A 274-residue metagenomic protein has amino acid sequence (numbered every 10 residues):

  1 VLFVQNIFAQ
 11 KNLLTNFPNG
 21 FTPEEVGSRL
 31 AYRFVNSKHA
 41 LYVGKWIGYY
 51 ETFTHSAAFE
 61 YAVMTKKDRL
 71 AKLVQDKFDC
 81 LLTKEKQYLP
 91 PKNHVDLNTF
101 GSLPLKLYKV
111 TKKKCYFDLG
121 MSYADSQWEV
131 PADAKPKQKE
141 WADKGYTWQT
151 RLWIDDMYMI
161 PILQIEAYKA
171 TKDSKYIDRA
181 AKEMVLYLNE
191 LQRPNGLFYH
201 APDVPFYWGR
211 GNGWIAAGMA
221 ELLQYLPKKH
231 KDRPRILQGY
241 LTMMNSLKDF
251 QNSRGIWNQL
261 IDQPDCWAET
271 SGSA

Functional and structural regions predicted by a protein language model:
V1-K11: Bacterial Sec-dependent N-terminal signal peptides
K11-N19, P23-K38, V43-I47, E51-T111: Helix-coil boundary/capping segments in enzymes
F21-L41, R69-P90, D118-K139, S174-L197 (+1 more regions): Long, well-ordered core segments of solenoidal/helical folds
I47-V63, K92-K109, L152-K169, W208-Q224 (+1 more regions): Well-ordered alpha-helical segments within folded domains of soluble proteins
T65, A167-D178, L222-P234: Inter-helical turn/loop segments and adjacent helix faces that build the functional surface of alpha-helical bundle
P90, N98-M157: Extracytoplasmic mature domains of secreted/periplasmic and thylakoid-lumen proteins
E140-T147, F198-V204, I256-D265: Short linear capping/connector segments at secondary-structure termini
A216-D262: Oxyanion-binding "anion nests"
